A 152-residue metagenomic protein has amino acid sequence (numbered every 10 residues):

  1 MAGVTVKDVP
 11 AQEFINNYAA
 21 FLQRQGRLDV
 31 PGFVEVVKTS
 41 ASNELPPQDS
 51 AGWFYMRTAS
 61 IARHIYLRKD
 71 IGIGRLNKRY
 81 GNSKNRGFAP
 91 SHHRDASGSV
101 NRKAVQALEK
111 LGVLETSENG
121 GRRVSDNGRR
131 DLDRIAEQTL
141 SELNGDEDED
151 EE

Functional and structural regions predicted by a protein language model:
M1-A59, R63: Long, low-complexity, charged/polar intrinsically disordered regions in eukaryotic proteins
F14, G72, S97-V100: Helical mechanochemical/support elements of P-loop NTPase systems and associated helical scaffolds
R57-S60, H93-Q106: Charge-enriched amphipathic alpha-helical scaffolds
S60-R68, R79: Short amphipathic alpha-helical elements of helix-turn-helix/winged-helix folds
D70-H92: Short acidic, hydrophobic short linear motifs in intrinsically disordered regions
L76, R102-L111, G128: Basic amphipathic alpha-helical segments that dock to polyanions
E109-N119: A short, conserved structural fragment
R123-E152: Short, amphipathic alpha-helical interaction segments positioned at domain boundaries
